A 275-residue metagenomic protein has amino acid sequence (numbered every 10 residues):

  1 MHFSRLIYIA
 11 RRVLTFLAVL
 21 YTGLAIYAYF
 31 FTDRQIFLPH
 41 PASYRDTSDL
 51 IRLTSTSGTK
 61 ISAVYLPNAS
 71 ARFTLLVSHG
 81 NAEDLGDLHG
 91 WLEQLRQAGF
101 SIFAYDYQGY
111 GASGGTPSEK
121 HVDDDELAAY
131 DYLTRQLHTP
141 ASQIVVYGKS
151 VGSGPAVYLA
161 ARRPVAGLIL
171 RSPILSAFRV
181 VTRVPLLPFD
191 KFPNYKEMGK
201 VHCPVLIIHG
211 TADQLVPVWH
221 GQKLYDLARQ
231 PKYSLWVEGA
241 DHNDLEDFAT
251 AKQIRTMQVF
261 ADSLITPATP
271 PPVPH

Functional and structural regions predicted by a protein language model:
I9-S55: An N-terminal hydrophobic leader/cap segment in hydrolases
T56-Y132, Q136, G154: Membrane-embedded segments
W91, N194, C203, P217-D226: Short alpha-helix in the alpha/beta-hydrolase fold that links the catalytic acid
H138-S150: Alpha/beta-hydrolase fold nucleophile elbow
K200-H202, I207-H209, D213: Short beta-strand/loop motif that positions the catalytic acidic residue of the alpha/beta-hydrolase fold
T211-V216, H242-D244: Acidic catalytic loop of the alpha/beta-hydrolase fold
Y225-D244: Catalytic histidine neighborhood in serine/cysteine hydrolases with alpha/beta-hydrolase-type architecture
A249-H275: Catalytic active-site module of serine/aspartate enzymes centered on a nucleophile-bearing elbow/loop
